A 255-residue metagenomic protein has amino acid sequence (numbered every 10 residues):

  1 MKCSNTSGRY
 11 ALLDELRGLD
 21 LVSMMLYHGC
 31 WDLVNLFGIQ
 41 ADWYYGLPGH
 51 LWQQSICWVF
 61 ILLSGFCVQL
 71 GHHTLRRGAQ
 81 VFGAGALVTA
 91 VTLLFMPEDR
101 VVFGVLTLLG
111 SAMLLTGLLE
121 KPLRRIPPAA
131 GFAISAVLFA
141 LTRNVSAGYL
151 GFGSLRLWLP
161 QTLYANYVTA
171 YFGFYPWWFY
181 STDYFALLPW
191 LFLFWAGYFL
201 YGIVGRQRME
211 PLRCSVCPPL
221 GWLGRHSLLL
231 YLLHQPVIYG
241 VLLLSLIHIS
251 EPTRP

Functional and structural regions predicted by a protein language model:
M1-S250: Alpha-helical transmembrane segments and their immediate juxtamembrane cytosolic regions
E251-P255: Short "domain-exit" segments at the C-terminal end of structured domains
